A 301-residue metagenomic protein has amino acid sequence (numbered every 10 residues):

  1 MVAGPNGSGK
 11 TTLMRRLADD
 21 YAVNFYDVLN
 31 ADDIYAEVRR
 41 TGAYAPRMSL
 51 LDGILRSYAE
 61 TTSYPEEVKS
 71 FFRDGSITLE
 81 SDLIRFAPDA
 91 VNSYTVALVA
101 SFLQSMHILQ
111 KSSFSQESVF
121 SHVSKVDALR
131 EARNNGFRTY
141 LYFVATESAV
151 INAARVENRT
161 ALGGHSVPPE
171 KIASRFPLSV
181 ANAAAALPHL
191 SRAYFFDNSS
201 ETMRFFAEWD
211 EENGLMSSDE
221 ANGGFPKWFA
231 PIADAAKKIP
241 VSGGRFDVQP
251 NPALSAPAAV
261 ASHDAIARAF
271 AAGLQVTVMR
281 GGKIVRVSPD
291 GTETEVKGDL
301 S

Functional and structural regions predicted by a protein language model:
P5-N6: The conserved Walker
T11: Walker A/P-loop
M14-R15: The feature captures the helix immediately C-terminal to the Walker
A18-L109: Conserved substrate/cofactor phosphate-moiety recognition/catalytic segment in nucleotide-dependent phosphotransferases
N134-N182: A glycine- and Lys/Arg-enriched "phosphate-lid" helix/loop adjacent to the NTP-binding pocket of small-molecule kinases
L187-P240: NTP-dependent small-molecule kinase module
L254-E293: Amphipathic, hydrophobic secondary-structure cores in small proteins
